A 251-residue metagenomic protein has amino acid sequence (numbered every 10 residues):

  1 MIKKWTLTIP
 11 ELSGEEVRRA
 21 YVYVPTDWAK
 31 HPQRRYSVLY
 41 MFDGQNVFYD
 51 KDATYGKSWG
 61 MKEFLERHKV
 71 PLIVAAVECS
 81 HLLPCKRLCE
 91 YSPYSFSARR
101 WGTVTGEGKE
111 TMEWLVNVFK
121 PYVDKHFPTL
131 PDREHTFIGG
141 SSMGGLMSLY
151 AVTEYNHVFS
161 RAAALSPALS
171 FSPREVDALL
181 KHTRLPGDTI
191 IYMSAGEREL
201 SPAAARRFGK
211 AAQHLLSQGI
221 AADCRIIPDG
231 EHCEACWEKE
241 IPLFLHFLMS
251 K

Functional and structural regions predicted by a protein language model:
M1-K251: Non-catalytic cap/lid and distal C-terminal segments of serine-dependent acyl enzymes
